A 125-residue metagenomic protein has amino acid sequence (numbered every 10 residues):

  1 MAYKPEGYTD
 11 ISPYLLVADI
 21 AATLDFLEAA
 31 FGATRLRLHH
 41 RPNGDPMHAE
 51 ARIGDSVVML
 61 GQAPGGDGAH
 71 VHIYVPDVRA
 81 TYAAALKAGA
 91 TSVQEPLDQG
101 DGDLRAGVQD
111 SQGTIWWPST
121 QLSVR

Functional and structural regions predicted by a protein language model:
M1-E6, L36, M47, M59 (+2 more regions): Vicinal oxygen chelate
Y3-Y8, Y14-V57: Core segments of cupin and vicinal oxygen chelate
Y8-S12, G66-H70: Short, solvent-exposed beta-strand edge segments and adjacent coil->beta transition regions
Y14-L16, H72-P76: Short hydrophobic/aromatic beta-strand micro-patches that form the beta-sheet surface supporting nucleotide- or nucleic
D25-F26, R79-A84: Short amphipathic alpha-helices within nucleic acid-binding modules
R41-G44, G65, Q99-G100: A short beta-turn/loop motif at secondary-structure boundaries
